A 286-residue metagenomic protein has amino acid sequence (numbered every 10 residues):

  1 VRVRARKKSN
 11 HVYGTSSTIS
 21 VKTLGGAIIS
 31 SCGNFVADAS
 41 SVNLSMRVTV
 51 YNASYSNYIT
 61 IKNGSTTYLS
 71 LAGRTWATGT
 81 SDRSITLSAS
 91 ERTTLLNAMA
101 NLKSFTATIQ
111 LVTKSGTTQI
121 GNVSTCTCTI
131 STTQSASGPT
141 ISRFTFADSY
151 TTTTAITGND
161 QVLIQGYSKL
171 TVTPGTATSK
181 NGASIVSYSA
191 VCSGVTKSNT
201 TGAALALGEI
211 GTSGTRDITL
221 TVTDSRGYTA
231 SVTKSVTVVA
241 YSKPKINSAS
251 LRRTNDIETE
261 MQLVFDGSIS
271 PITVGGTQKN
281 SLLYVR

Functional and structural regions predicted by a protein language model:
V1, G79, A89-T106, A206-T215: Surface-exposed, short loops/turns at beta-strand junctions within beta-sandwich domains
V1-H11, F105-G116, G214-R226: Beta-strand-rich modules
S9-G25, I120-T125, Y228-V236: Extracellular fibronectin type III
K22-I29, T129-S142, T237-I246: Extracellular interdomain linker/stem segments of modular secreted and single-pass surface proteins
G33-V42, D148-K169, L251-M261: Short, solvent-exposed loop/linker segments at the N-terminal edge of repeated beta-sheet extracellular domains
R47-A53, S168-G182, V264-T277: Acidic, Ser/Thr
S56-L69, K180-N199, G276-R286: Change to "...patches in solvent-exposed regions of secreted, membrane-anchored, or virion-exposed structural
G73-G79, G194-A203: Short beta-strand segments within Ig-like beta-sandwich modules, predominantly Fibronectin type-III
